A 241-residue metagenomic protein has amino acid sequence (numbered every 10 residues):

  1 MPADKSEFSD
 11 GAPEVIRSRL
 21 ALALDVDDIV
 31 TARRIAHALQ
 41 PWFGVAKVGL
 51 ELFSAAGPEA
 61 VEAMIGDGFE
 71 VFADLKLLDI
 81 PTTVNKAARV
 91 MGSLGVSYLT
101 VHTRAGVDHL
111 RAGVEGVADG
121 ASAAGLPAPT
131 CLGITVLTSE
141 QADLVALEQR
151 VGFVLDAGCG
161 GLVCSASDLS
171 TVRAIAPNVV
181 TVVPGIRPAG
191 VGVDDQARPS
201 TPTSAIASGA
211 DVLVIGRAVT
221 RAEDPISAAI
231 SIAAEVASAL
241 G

Functional and structural regions predicted by a protein language model:
M1-I35, S122-A128, S170-A176, S200 (+1 more regions): N-terminal amphipathic alpha-helix/helix-capping segment at the start of soluble metabolic enzymes
I16-S18, D79-V182, I186-V191: Conserved anion-binding
A21, G44-K47, F72, T100 (+3 more regions): Conserved beta-strand positions in the central sheet of alpha/beta enzyme cores
D27-A38, T82-V90, D143-F153, Q196-S204: Short, acidic/polar
A38-L39, M64, M91, V154 (+3 more regions): Generic structural signal for hydrophobic
P41, D67, L94, A157 (+1 more regions): Structural motif
L94-G106, D168, P188-A189, R198 (+2 more regions): Glycine-rich phosphate-binding active-site loops on the catalytic face of alpha/beta enzymes
L110-D119, V219-G241: C-terminal helical cap(s) of enzyme catalytic domains, especially alpha/beta-barrels
